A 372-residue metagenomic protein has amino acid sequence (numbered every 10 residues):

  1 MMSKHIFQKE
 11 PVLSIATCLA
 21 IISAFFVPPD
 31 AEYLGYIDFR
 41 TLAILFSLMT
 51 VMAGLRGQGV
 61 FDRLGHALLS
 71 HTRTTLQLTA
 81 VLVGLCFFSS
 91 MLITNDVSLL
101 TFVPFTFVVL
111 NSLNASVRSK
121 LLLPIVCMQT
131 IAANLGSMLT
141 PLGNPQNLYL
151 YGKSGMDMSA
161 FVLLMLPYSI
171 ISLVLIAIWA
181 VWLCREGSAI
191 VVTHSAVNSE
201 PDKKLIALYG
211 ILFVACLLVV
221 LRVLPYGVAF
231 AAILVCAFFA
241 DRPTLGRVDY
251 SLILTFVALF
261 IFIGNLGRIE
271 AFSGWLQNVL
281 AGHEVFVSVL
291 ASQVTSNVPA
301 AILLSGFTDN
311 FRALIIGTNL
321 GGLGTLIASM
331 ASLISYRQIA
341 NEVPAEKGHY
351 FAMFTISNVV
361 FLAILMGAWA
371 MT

Functional and structural regions predicted by a protein language model:
M2, H66, L183-G210, F239-G246: Flexible interhelical linker loops that connect adjacent transmembrane helices in multi-pass membrane transporters
S3-K9, A31-T41, M156-Y168, N198-K203 (+5 more regions): Interfacial loop-to-helix junctions that mark the boundaries of transmembrane helices in multi-pass membrane
K9-S14, F39-R40, H66-T79, L121-I131 (+3 more regions): Cytoplasmic-side transmembrane-helix entry/capping segments in multi-pass membrane proteins
Y36, Q58, D62-G65, I211-D309: Transmembrane helical segments that form the transport core of multi-pass membrane transport proteins
F39-T41, S70-V83, L113-I125, K203-A207 (+2 more regions): Membrane-interfacial loop-to-helix junctions in multi-pass transporters
F88-M138, I302-I315, P344-H349, N358 (+1 more regions): Hydrophobic transmembrane alpha-helices that form the pore/transport pathway of multi-pass ion and small-solute
V117-C184, I190-H194, Y336-L365: Membrane-core helix-loop-helix motifs of multi-pass transport proteins
V162-L173, F286-T372: C-terminal transmembrane helix pair
